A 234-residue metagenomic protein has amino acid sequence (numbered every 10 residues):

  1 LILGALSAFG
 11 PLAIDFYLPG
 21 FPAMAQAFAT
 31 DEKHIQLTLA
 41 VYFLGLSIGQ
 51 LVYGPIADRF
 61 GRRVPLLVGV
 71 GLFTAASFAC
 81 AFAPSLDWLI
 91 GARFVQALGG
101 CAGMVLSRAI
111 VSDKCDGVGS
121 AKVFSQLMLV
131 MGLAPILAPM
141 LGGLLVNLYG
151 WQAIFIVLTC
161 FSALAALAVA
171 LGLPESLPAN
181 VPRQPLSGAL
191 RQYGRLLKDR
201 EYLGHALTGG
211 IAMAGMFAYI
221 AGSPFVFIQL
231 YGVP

Functional and structural regions predicted by a protein language model:
D15, F43-L51, P135-I136: Residue-level signature of mid-helix packing/kink "hotspots" within the transmembrane helices of 12-pass Major
G20-I48: Extracellular/periplasmic helix-loop-helix junction of adjacent transmembrane segments in MFS-like secondary
A29, G61, F82-W88, G99 (+1 more regions): Helix-breaking motifs and short loop linkers at transmembrane-helix boundaries and internal kinks in secondary membrane
I48-D87: Conserved MFS/SLC helix-loop-helix module at the cytosolic interface between two early adjacent transmembrane helices
P84, W88, S125-L171: Helix-loop-helix hairpin linking two adjacent transmembrane segments in secondary transporters
D87-R93, H205: Short hydrophobic/alpha-helical segments at membrane-entry points of transmembrane helices in Major Facilitator
A92-M131: Cytoplasmic helix-loop-helix junction between adjacent transmembrane helices in 12-TM secondary transporters
S176-A206: Juxtamembrane intracellular "pre-TM" segments in multi-pass secondary transporters
